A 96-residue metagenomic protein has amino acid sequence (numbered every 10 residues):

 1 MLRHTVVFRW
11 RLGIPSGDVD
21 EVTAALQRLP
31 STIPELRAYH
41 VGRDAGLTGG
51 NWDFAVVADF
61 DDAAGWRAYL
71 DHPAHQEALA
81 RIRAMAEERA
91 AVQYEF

Functional and structural regions predicted by a protein language model:
M1-V41: N-terminal first-folded block
R3-R9, R43-L70: Short, well-ordered beta-strand segments in beta-rich or mixed alpha/beta enzyme and ligand-binding folds
I14, E95-F96: Generic C-terminal helix-cap and adjacent flexible tail
T23, D44-G50, E77-A86, F96: Noncatalytic linker/hinge segments flanking ATPase motor cores
R28-A55, V92-E95: Short, glycine- and small/hydrophobic-rich beta-strand elements in well-ordered beta-sheets
S31-L36, D59-V92: An amphipathic, aromatic/His-enriched active-site/gating alpha helix that lines ligand/cofactor pockets
